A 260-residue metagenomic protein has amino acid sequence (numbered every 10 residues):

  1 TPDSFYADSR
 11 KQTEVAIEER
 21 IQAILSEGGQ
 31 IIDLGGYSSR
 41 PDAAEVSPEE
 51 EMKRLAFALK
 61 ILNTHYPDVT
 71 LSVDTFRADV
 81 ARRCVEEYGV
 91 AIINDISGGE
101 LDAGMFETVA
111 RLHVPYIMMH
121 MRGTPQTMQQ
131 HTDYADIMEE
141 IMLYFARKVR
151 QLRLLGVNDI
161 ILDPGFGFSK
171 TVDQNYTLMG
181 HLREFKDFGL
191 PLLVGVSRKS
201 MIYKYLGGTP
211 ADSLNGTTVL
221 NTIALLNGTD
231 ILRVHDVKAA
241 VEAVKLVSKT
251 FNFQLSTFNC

Functional and structural regions predicted by a protein language model:
S4-R20, S39-N63, T70, F76-A78 (+3 more regions): Active-site-adjacent loop and "lid" segments of alpha/beta metabolic enzymes
E19-G35, N227: Catalytic domains of carbohydrate-active enzymes, especially glycoside hydrolases
L25-S26, Q30, A146-I160: Phosphate/pyrophosphate-binding loops at sites that engage ATP/ADP/AMP, CoA/4′-phosphopantetheine, polyphosphate
G29, T70, V90-A91, D159-I161: Hydrophobic "anchor" residues on beta-strands that sit immediately upstream of conserved functional sites
G35-S39, I161: Short, basic/glycine-rich phosphate-binding loops at helix/coil junctions that contact nucleotide phosphates
D159-S169: Conserved strand-turn element in the central/C-terminal portion of the radical SAM core barrel that lines
N252-C260: Arg/Gly-rich low-complexity intrinsically disordered repeat tracts
